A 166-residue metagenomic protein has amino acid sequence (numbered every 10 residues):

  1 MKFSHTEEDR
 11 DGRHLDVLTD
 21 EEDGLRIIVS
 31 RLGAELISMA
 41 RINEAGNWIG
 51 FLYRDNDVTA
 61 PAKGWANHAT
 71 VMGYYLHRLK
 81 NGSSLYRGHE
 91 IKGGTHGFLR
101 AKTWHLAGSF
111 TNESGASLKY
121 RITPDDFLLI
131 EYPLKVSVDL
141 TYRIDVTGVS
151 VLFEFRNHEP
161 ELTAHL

Functional and structural regions predicted by a protein language model:
M1-E154, H158-L166: Surface-exposed acidic/polar loop and edge beta-strand patches at domain peripheries
